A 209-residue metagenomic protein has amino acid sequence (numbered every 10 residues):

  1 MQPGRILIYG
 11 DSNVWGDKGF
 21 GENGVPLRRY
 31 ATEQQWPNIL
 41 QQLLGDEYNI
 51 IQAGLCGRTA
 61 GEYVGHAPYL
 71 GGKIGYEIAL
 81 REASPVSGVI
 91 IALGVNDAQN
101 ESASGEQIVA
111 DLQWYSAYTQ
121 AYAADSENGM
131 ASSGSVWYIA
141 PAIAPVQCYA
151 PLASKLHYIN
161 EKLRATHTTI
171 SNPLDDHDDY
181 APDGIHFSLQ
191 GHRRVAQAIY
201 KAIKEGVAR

Functional and structural regions predicted by a protein language model:
M1-G54: Serine-esterase "nucleophile elbow" of acetyl-processing enzymes
Q2, Q34, N38, D46 (+1 more regions): Alpha-helical cap/lid subdomain in secreted, periplasmic, or secretory-pathway luminal O-acyl-processing enzymes
D11, D17, L55-R58, L93-V95 (+2 more regions): Gly/Ser/Thr-rich helix-start
G16-D17, A60, Q99, V146: Glycine/Thr-rich phosphate-binding loops of Rossmann-like dinucleotide-binding domains
F20-Y30, V64-P68, V146-S154: Short, flexible/disordered intra-domain loops and linkers
Q52-R58, S171-D175: Acidic carboxylate-rich catalytic motifs and surrounding loops in phosphoryl-/glycosyl-chemistry enzymes
C56-H66: N-terminal beta-loop-helix "entrance" segment that forms/cooperates in small-molecule cofactor or anionic ligand
